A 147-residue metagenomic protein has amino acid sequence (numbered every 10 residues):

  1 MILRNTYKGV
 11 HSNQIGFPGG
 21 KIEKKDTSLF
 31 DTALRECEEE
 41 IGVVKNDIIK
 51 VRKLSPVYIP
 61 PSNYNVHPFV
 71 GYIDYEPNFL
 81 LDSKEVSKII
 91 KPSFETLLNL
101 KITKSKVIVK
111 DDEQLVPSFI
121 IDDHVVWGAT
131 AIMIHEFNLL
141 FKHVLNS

Functional and structural regions predicted by a protein language model:
M1-F17: N-terminal strand-loop-strand
Y7, I22-I121, V125-V126, H135 (+1 more regions): Unchanged
F17, P92, A129: A conserved hydrophobic position in a structured secondary element of the catalytic/binding core that shapes
